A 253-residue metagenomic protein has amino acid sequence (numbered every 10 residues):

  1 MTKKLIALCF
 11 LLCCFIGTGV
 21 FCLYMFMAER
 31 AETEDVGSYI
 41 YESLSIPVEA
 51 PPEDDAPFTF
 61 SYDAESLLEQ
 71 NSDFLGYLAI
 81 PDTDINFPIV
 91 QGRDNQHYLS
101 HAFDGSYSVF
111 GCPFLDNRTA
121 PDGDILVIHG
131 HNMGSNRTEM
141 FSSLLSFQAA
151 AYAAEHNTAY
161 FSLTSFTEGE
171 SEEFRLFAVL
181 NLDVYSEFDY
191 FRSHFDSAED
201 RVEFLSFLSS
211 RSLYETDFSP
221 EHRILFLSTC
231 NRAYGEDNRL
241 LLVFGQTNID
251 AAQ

Functional and structural regions predicted by a protein language model:
M1-F15: N-terminal Sec-pathway targeting helices
G19-Q253: Solvent-exposed, non-transmembrane regions of membrane-associated and secreted proteins
